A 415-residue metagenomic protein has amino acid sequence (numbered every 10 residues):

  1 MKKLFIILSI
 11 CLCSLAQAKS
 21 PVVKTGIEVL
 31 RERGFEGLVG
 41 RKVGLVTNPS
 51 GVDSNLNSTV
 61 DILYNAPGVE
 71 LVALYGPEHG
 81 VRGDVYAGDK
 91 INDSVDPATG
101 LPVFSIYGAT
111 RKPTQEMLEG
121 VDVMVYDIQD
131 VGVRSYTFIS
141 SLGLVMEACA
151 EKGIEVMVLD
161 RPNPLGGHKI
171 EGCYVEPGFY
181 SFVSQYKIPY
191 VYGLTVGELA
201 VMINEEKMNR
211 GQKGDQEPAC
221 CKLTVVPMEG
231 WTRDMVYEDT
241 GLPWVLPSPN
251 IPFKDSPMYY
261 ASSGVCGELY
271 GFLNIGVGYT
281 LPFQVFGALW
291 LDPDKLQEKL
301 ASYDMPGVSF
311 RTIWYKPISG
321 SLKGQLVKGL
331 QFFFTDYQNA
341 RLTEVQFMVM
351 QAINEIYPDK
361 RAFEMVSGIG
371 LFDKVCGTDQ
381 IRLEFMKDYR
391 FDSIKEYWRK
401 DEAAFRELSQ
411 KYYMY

Functional and structural regions predicted by a protein language model:
M1-P21: Bacterial Sec-dependent N-terminal signal peptides
E70-E78, L159: Short internal beta-strands
G83-A87, M157-Y180: Glycine-rich, charge-decorated loop segments at or immediately adjacent to ligand/cofactor-binding or catalytic sites
N92-V121, V133: Glycine-rich oxoanion-binding loops at beta->alpha junctions
D130-L142: Glycine/threonine-rich flexible loop motifs
Y180-Y260: Conserved anion/nucleotide-ligand pocket segment
W231-I313: Glycine-rich, aromatic-lined ligand/substrate-binding cores of catalytic and carbohydrate-binding domains
F286-Y397: Conserved functional hotspot residues or short segments at active or partner-binding sites across diverse domains
